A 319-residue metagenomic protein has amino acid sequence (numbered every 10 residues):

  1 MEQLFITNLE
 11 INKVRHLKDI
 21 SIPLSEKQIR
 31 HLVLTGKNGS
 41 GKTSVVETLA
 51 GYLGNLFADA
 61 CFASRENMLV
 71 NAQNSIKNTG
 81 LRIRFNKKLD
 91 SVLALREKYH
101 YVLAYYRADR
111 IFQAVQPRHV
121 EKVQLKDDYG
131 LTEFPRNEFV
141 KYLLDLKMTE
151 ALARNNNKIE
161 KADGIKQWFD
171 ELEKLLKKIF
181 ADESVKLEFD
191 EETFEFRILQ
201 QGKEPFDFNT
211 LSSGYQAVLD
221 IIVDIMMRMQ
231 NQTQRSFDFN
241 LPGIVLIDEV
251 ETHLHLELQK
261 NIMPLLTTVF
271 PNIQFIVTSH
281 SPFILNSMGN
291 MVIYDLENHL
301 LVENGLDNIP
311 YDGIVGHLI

Functional and structural regions predicted by a protein language model:
M1-L56, L199-I319: Switch/communication elements of ASCE P-loop NTPase nucleotide-binding domains
M1-Q3, K27, T132-Q216, V223-N240: Extended helical coiled-coil dimerization/tether regions that scaffold and oligomerize large DNA-maintenance assemblies
S25, E47-Y99: Conserved P-loop NTP-binding catalytic core
F62-N71, D190-E195, M288-N290: A short, compositionally biased
E66, V70, Y99-L103, P242 (+2 more regions): Short glycine-/polar-rich loops that comprise or flank the Walker A/P-loop and associated switch/sensor motifs
K77-G80, R84, E191, F239-L246: A short mid-domain helix/strand-loop element embedded in enzyme catalytic domains that forms or borders the active-site
R82-I179, Y311, V315-L318: Coupling/switch segment of ABC-type P-loop NTPase heads
Y105-Y106, S184-F189, R197, V277 (+1 more regions): A structural signal for short, well-ordered beta-strand segments and their strand-loop junctions that often border
